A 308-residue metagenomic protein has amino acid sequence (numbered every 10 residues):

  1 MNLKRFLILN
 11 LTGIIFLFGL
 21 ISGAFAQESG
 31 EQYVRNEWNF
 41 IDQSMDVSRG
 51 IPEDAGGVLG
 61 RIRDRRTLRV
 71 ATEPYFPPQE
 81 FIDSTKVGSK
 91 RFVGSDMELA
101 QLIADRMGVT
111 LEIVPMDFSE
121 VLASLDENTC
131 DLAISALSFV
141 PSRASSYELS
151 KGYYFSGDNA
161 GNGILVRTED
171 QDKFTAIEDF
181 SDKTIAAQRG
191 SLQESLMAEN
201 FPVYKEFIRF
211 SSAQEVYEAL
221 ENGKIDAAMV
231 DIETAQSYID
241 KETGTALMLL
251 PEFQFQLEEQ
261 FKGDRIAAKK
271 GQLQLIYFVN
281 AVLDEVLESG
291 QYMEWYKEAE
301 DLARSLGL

Functional and structural regions predicted by a protein language model:
N10-L20: Bacterial N-terminal signal peptides
Q27-G56, E98-R106, T168-Q171, K183-T184 (+2 more regions): Extended ligand-binding regions for polar small-molecule ligands
Q32-L137: Extracytoplasmic small-molecule ligand-binding "clamshell" domains of the periplasmic binding protein/Venus flytrap
R69, V109, M116, E127-A136 (+3 more regions): Alpha-to-beta junction loops
T72-P77, S89-R106, L137, G161-Y217 (+3 more regions): Bilobed "Venus flytrap"/periplasmic-binding protein-like clamshell domains and structurally analogous long
M97, Q101, D105, T110-D179 (+1 more regions): Acidic, polar ligand-binding/catalytic clefts
E120, A136-S146, L196-E199, D226-Q260: A ligand-binding cleft/hinge motif common to bilobed small-molecule-binding domains
F155-V166, Q236, D240-L283, E300-L308: Periplasmic-binding protein-like
